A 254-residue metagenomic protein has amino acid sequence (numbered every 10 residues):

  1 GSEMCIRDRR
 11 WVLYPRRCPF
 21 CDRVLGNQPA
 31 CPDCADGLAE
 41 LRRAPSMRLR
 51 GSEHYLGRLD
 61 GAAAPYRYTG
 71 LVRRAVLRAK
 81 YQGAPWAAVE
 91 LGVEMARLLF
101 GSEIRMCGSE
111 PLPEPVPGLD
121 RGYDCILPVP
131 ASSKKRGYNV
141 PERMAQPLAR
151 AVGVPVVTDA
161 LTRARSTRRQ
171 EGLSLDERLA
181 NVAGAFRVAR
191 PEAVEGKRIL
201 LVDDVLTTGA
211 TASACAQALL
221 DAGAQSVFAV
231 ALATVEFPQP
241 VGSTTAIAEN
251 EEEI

Functional and structural regions predicted by a protein language model:
G1-I6: Short, small-residue-biased leader/transition segments that mark boundaries at the very start of proteins
R7-V202, T207-I254: Glycine-rich phosphate/pyrophosphate-handling loop used in enzymes and phosphotransfer proteins
